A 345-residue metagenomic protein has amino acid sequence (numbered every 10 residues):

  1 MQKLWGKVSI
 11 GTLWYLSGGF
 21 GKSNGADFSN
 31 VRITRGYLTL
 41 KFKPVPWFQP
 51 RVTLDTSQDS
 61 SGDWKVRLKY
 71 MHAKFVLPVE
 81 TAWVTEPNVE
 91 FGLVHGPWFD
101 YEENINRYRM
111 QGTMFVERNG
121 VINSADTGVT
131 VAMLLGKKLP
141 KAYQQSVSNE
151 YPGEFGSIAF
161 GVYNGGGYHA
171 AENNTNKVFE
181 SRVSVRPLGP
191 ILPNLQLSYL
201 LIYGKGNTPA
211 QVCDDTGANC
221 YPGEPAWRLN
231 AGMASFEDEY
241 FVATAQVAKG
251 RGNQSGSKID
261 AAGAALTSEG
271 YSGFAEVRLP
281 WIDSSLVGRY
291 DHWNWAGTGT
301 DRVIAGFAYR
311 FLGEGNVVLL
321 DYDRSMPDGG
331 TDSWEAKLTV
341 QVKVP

Functional and structural regions predicted by a protein language model:
M1-G11, N176, S184-A296, D301: Detector for outer-membrane/organellar transmembrane beta-barrel domains, recognizing the amphipathic beta-strand
M1-G165, N173-E180, S184-I191, Y271-R278 (+3 more regions): Outer membrane beta-barrel
G21-D27, S61-L68, E102-R107, Y143-S146 (+5 more regions): Outer-membrane beta-barrel translocator domains and adjoining extracellular loop/strand segments of Gram-negative
K41, S235, A308-R310: Well-ordered beta-strand positions
S285, N316, V342-P345: Flexible, glycine-rich linker and terminal segments associated with outer-membrane beta-barrel/transport systems
G306-D321: C-terminal closing repeat unit and adjoining cap/tail of repeat-based domains
Y322-D328: A short, acidic, flexible beta-alpha connecting loop/helix-capping segment that sits on the rim of active
D332-P345: Outer-membrane beta-barrel "beta-signal"
